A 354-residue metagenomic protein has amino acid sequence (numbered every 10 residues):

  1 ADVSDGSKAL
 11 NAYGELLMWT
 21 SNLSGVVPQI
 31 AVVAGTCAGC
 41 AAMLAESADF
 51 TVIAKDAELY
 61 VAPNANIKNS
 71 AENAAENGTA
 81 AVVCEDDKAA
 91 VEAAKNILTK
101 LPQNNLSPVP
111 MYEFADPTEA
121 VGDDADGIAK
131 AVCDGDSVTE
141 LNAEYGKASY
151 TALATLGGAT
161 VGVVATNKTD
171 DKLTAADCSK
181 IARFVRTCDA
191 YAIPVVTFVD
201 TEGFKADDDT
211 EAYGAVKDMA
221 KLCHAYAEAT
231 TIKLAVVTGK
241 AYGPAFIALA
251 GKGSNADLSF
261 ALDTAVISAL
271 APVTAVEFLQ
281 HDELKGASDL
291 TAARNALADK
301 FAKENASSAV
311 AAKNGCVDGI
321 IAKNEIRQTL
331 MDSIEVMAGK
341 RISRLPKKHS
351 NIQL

Functional and structural regions predicted by a protein language model:
A1-L354: Ligand-binding clefts of soluble mixed alpha/beta catalytic domains
